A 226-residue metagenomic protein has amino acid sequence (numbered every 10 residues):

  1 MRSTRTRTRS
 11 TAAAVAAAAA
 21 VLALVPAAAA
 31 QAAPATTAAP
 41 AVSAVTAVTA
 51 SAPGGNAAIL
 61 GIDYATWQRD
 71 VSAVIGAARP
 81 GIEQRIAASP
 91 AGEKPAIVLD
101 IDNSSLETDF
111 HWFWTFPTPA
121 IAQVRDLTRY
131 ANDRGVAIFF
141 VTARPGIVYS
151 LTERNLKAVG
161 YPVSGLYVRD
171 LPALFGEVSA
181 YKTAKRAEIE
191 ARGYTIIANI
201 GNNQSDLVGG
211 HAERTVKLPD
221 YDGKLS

Functional and structural regions predicted by a protein language model:
R2-L99: Non-catalytic pre-domain segments flanking phosphatase-related domains
V42-T49, Y149-S226: C-terminal cap/substrate-recognition subdomain and adjoining C-terminal extension of metal-dependent phosphatase-like
A52-T66, L106-W112, R134, Y167-R169: Acidic/histidine-rich, surface-exposed loop or edge segments in extracytoplasmic proteins
A65-S72, G76, G92, W114-A122 (+4 more regions): Soluble non-cytosolic domains of exported or imported proteins
G76, P80, A122-R129, S150-R154 (+1 more regions): Solvent-exposed, polar/charged alpha-helical surfaces in well-ordered, non-transmembrane soluble domains, broadly
I86-A96, I138-R144, L166-V168, I197-I200: Surface-exposed patches in mature extracellular/periplasmic domains of secreted proteins
P95-H111: Asp-based phosphoryl-transfer active-site loop
N103, T128-L156, Y167-R169, N202: Substrate-recognition element of Asp-dependent hydrolases with the DxDx(T/V) motif
